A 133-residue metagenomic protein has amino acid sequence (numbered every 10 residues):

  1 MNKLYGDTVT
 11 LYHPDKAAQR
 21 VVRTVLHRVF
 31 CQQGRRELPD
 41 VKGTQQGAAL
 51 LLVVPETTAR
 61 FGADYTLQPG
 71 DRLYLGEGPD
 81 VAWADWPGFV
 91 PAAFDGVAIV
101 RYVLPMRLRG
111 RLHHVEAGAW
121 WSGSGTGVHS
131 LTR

Functional and structural regions predicted by a protein language model:
M1-L26: Active-site-proximal polar cores
V22-R133: Short, conserved turn/kink motifs that form compact alpha/beta structural patches or helix kinks used as
